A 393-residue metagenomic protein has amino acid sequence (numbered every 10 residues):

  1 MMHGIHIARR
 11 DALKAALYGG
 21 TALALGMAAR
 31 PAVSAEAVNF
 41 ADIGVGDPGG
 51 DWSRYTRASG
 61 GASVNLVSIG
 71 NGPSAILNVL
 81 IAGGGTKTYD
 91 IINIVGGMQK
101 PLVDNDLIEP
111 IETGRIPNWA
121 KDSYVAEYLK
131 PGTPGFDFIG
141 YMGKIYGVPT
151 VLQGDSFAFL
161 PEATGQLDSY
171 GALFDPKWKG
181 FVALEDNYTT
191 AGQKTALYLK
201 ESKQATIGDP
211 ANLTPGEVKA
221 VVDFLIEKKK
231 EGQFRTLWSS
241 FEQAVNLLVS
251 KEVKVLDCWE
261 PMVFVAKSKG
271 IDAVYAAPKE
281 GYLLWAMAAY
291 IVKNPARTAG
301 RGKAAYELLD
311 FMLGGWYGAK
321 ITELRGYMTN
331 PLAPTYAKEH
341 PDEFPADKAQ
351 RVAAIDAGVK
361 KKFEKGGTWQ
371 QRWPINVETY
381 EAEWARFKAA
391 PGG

Functional and structural regions predicted by a protein language model:
M2-T21: N-terminal secretory signal peptides and thylakoid transit peptides that target proteins across membranes
A35-P101: Early extracytoplasmic/lumenal segment of secretory-pathway proteins
G46-G49, S74, V103-Q243: Extracytoplasmic ligand-binding site segments that recognize negatively charged/polar headgroups
M98-P101, D257-D272: A ligand-binding cleft/hinge motif common to bilobed small-molecule-binding domains
E109-A120, G147-V148, D272-L283, K293-P295: Short beta-strand->loop
V218-K228, K269-K293: Periplasmic-binding protein-like
I291-E364: Mature extracytoplasmic/periplasmic domains
A357-G393: Conserved C-terminal helix/tail region of periplasmic/extracytoplasmic solute-binding proteins
